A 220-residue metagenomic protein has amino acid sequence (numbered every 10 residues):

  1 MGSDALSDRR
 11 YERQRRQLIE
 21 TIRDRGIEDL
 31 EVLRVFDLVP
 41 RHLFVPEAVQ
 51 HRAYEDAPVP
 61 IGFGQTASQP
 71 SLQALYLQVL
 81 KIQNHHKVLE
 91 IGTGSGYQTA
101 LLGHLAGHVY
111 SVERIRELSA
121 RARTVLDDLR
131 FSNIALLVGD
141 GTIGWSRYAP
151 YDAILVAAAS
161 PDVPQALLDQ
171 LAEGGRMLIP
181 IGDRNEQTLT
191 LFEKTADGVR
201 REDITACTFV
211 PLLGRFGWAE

Functional and structural regions predicted by a protein language model:
M1-L89, T93, Y97, L101 (+3 more regions): Class I SAM-dependent transferase core
K81-R200: Conserved nucleotide-cofactor-binding alpha/beta core module
